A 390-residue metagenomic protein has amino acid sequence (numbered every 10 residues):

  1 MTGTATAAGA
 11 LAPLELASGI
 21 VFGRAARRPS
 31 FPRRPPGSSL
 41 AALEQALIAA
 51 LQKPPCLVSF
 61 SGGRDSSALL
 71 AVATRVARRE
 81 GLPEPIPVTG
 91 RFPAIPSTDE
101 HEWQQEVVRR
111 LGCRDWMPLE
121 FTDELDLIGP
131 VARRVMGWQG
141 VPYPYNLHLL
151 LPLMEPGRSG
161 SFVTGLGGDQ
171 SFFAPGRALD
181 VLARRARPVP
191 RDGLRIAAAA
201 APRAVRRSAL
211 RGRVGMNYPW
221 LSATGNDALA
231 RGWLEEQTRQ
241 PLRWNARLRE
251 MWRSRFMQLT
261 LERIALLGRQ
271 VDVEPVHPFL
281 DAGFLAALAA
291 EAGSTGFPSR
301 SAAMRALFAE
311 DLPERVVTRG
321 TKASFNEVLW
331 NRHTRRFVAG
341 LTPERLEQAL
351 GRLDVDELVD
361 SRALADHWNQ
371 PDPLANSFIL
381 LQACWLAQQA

Functional and structural regions predicted by a protein language model:
M1-P55, S294: RNA-binding accessory domains that recognize and position tRNA/RNA substrates
T2-G9, D169-A186, L242-A246, E250-R352: Mid-to-C-terminal catalytic subdomains of enzymes that bind/position adenosyl phosphate moieties or nucleic-acid
G3-R24, Q348-A390: Acidic, carboxylate-rich catalytic segments that either coordinate divalent cations
P55-R109: ATP-dependent adenylation/pyrophosphate-handling site
D65-L69, P96-S97, L125-L127, Q170-A174 (+2 more regions): Short catalytic/ligand-binding loop motif for oxyanion handling, primarily in non-cytosolic enzymes, centered on
S97, H101-M136, T164-L166, L229: A conserved beta-strand->alpha-helix junction
H148-T224, M257-F284: Active-site adenylate/phosphate-handling loop in enzymes that bind or generate adenylated species
